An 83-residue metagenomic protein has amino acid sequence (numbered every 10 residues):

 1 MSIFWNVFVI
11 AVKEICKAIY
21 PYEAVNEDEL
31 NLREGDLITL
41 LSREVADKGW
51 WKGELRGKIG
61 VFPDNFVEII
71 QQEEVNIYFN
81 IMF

Functional and structural regions predicted by a protein language model:
M1-F83: Src homology 3 (SH3)-mediated interaction modules
